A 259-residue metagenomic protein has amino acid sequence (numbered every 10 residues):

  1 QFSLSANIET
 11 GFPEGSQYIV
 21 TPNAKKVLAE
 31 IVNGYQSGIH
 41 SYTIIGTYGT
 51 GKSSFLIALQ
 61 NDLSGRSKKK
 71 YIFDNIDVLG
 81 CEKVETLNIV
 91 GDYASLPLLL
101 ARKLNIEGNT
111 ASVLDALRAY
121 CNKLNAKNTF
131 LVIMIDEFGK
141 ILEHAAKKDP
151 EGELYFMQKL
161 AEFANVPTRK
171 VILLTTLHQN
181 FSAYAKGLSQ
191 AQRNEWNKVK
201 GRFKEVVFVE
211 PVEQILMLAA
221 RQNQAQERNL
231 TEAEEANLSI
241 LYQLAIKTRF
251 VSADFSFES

Functional and structural regions predicted by a protein language model:
Q1-T50, N194-F208, R221-A225: Walker A/P-loop-proximal flanking segment of P-loop NTPase domains
F55, L59: Hydrophobic positions on the alpha1 helix immediately C-terminal to the Walker A/P-loop
Q60-T86, G108-D115, S189: Flexible phosphate/Mg2+-sensing switch loops adjacent to catalytic phosphate-binding sites
L96-C121: Short glycine-rich substrate-engagement loop in P-loop NTPases that contacts/grips substrate
A116-L124, G152-I172, W196-F203, A225: Substrate-engagement module of ASCE P-loop NTPases
K123-E153, L173-T176: Conserved P-loop NTPase "ATPase switch" module shared by AAA+ and STAND
M157-Q192, V207-E210: Sensor-1/coupling segment of RecA-like P-loop NTPase cores
Y184-S259: Amphipathic alpha-helical segments of the small helical/lid subdomains adjacent to P-loop NTPase cores
